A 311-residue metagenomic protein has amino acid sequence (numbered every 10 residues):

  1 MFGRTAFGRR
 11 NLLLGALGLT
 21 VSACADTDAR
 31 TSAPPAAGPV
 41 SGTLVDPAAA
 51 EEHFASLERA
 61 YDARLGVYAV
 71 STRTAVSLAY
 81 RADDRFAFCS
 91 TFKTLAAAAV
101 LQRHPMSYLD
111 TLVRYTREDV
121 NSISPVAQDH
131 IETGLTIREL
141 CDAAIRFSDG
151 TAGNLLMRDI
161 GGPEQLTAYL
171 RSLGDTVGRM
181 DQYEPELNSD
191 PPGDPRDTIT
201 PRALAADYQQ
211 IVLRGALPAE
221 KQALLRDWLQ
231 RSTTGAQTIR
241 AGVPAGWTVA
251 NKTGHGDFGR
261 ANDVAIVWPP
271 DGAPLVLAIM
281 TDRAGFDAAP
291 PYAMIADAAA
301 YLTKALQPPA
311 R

Functional and structural regions predicted by a protein language model:
F2-L14, A25-A55, D159, V212-A236 (+2 more regions): Structured C-terminal helix/loop/strand segments within mature extracytoplasmic catalytic/sensor domains
A49-A82, V267, L277: A short, well-structured edge-of-sheet supersecondary motif
E58-Y61, A98-Y108, R117, I145-T151 (+7 more regions): Sec/Tat-exported extracytoplasmic proteins
T72, T111-V126, I160-G161, L187: Acidic helix-start/capping segments at beta-turn-to-alpha-helix junctions
A75, F86-Y115, L277: Active-site SXXK
V120-L156, P163: Conserved catalytic neighborhood of penicillin-recognizing serine enzymes
M157-L213: Mid-domain, small-residue-enriched loop/turn segments at the edges of structured enzyme/sensor domains
